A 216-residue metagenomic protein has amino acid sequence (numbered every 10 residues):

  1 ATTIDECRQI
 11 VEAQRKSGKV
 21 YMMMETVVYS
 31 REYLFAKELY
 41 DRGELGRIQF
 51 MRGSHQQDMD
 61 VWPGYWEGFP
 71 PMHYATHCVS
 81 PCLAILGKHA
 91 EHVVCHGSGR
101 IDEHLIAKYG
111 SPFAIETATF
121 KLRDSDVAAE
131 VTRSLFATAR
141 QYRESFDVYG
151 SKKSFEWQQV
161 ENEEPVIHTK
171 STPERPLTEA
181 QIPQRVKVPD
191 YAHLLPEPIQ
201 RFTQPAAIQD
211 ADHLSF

Functional and structural regions predicted by a protein language model:
T2-G64, G68-P71: A contiguous active-site-proximal alpha/beta segment in oxidoreductase catalytic domains
R8, S30, L34, T76-L83 (+1 more regions): A structural signal for well-ordered alpha-helical segments within the folded catalytic domains of diverse enzymes
K16-G18, H89, S125, S151: Structured helix-beta-strand junction loops
V28-S30, S54-M59, G97-D102, L135-T138 (+2 more regions): Glycine-rich beta-alpha junction loops
G43-E44, L86-A90, V160-T169: Proline-centered turn/helix-capping motifs that create local helix->coil transitions or kinks
I48-M51, A129-R133, W157-Q159: Beta-strand scaffold of nucleotide-dependent catalytic cores
D60-R143: Rossmann-like dinucleotide-binding domain that binds NAD(P)(H)
T119-D124, D147, K152-F216: C-terminal glycine/acidic-rich active-site capping loop/insertion
